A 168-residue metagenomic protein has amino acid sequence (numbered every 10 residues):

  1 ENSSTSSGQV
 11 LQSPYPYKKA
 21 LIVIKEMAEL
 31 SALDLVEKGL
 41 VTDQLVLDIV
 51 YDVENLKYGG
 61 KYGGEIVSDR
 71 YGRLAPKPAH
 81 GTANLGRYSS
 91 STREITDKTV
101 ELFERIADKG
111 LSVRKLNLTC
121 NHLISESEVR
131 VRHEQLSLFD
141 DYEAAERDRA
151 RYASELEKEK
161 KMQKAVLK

Functional and structural regions predicted by a protein language model:
E1-K168: Basic, low-complexity intrinsically disordered segments
